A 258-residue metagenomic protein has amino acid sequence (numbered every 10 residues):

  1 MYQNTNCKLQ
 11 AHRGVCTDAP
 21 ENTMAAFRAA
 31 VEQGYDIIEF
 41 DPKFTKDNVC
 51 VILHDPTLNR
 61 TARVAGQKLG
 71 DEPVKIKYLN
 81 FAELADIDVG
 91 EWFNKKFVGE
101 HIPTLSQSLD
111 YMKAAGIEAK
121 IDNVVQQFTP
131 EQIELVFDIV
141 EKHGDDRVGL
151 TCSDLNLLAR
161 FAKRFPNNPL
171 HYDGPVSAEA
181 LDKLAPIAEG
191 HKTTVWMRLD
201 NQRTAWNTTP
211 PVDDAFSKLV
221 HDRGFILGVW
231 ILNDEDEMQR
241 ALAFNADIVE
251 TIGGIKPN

Functional and structural regions predicted by a protein language model:
M1-N258: Phosphate-group recognition and catalysis centered on beta-loop-alpha active-site segments
